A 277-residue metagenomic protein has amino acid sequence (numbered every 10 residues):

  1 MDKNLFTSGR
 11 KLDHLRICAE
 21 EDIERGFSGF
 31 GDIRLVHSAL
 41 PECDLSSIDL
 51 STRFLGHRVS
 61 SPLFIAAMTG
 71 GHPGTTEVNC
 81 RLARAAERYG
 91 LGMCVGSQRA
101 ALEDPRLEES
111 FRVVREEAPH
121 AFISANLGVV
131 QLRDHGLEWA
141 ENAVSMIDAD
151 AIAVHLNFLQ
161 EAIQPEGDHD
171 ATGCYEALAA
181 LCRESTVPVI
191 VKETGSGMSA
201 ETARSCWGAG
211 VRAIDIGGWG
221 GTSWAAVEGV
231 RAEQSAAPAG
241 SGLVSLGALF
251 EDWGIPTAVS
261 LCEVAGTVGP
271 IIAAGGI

Functional and structural regions predicted by a protein language model:
M1-L55, V59: An N-cap/entry alpha-helix motif that binds or orients negatively charged groups
L40-E42, D49, S60-F64, G90-G92 (+1 more regions): A common structural microfeature
S46-G56, N79-R84, L107-R115, W139-A143: Short, charged beta->alpha transition segments
F54-D104: Active-site cofactor/substrate anionic-group-binding motifs, chiefly glycine- and Lys/Arg-rich phosphate-binding loops
P62-A67, M93-S97, S124-N126, V154-A162: Short beta-strands and strand-loop turn motifs
A83-R88, E116-I123, V130-A273: Alpha/beta enzyme core
R88-G128: A gly/proline- and charged-residue-enriched helix-loop-helix capping module
G276-I277: Helical "lid/coupling" subdomains associated with nucleotide-phosphate turnover
